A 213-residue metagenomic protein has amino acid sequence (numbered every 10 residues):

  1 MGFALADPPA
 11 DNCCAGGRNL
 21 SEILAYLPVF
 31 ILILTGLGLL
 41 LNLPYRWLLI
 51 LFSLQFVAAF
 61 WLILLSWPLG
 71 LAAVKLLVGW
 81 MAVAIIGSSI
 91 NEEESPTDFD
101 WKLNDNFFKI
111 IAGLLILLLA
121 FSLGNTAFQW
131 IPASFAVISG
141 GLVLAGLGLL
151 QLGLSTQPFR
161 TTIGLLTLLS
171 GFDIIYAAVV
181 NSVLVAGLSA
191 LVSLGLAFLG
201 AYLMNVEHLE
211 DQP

Functional and structural regions predicted by a protein language model:
D7, D11-N12: Intrinsic-disorder-associated, low-complexity terminal segments enriched in Asp/Asn/His/Tyr and depleted of Lys/Arg
C13-P213: Alpha-helical transmembrane segments of multi-pass membrane proteins predominantly involved in bioenergetics
